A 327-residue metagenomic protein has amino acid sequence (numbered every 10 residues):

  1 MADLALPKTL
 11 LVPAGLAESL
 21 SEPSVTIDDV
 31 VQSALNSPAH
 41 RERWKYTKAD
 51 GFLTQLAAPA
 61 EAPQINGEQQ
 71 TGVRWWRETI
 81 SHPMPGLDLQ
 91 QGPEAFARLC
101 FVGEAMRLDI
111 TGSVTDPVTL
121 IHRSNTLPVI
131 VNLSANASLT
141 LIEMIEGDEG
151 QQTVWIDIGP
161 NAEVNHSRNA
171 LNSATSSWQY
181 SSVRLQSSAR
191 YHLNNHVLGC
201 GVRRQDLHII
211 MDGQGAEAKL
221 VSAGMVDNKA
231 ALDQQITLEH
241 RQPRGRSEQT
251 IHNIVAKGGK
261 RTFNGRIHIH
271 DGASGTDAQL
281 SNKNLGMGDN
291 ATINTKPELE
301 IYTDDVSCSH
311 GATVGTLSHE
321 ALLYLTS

Functional and structural regions predicted by a protein language model:
M1-E104, D109-S113, L120, N253: N-terminal amphipathic, basic helical "cap/leader" segment at the start of enzyme domains
D88-L323, S327: Conserved beta-strand/loop scaffold segments within soluble protein domains that form the structured core and edges
